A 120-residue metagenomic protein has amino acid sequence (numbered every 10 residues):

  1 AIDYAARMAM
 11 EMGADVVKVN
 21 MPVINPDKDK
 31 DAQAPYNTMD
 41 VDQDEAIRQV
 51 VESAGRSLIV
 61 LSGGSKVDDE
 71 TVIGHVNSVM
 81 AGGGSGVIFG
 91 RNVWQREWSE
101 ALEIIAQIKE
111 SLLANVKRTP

Functional and structural regions predicted by a protein language model:
A1-I59, E70-G86, E110-N115, P120: Alpha/beta enzyme core
M21, G63-G64, R91: Short secondary-structure boundary segments
D27, V67, A101-L102: Residues in flexible loops and secondary-structure boundaries
V67-D68, W94-R96: Short gly/pro/ser/thr-enriched loop/turn and capping motifs at secondary-structure boundaries
T71-V76, E97-A106: Histidine/acidic-residue-rich catalytic or RNA/ligand-binding cores of hydrolases and nuclease-related proteins
V87-W94: Short acidic/histidine-rich active-site segments
